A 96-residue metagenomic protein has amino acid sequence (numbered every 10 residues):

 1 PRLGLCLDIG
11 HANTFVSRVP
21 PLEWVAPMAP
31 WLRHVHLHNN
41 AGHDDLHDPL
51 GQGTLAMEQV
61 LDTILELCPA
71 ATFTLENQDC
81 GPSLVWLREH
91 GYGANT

Functional and structural regions predicted by a protein language model:
P1-T96: Histidine-acidic metal/acid-base catalytic patches
